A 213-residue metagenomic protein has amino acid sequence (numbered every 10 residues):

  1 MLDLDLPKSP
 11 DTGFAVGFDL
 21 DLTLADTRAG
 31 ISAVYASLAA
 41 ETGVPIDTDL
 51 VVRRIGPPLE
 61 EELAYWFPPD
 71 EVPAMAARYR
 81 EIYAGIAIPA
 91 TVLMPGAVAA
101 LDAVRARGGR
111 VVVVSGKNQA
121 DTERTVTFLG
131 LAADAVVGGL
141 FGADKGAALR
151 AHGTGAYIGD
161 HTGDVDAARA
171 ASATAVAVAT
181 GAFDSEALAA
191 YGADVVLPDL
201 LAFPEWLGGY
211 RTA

Functional and structural regions predicted by a protein language model:
L2-V98, R107: N-terminal helical cap/lid subdomain that shapes the substrate entry/recognition surface in HAD-like hydrolases
Y35, A97-V126, G139: Substrate-recognition element of Asp-dependent hydrolases with the DxDx(T/V) motif
L50-V51, K117, L131-K145: A short, structured active-site edge motif that brings together acidic residues
V98-A106, R150, V165-A170: Surface-exposed amphipathic alpha-helices with a cationic face
G108-V113, A133-A135, G153-G155, A173-A175 (+1 more regions): Short active-site oxyanion
S115, I158-L197, L201: Acidic, Mg2+-coordinating phosphoryl-transfer loop and its flanking beta/alpha structural elements, shared across
L129-G139, A189-E205: Structural recognition of alpha->loop->beta junctions
L140-H152, T162: Short loop-to-alpha-helix "cap/lid" segments that border enzyme active sites across diverse enzyme classes
